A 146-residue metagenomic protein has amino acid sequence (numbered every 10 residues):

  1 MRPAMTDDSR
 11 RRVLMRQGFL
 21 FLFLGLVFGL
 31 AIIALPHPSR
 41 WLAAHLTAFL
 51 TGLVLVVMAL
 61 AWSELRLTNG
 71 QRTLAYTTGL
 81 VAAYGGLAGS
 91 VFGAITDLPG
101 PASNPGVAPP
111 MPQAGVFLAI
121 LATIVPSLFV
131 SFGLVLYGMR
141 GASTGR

Functional and structural regions predicted by a protein language model:
M1-V13, A31-R40, V57-T77, G93-P105 (+1 more regions): Juxtamembrane membrane-water interface segments of multi-pass membrane proteins, especially cytoplasmic-side
L14-A31, L42-W62, T77-A94, A122-L136: Hydrophobic cores of alpha-helical transmembrane segments in multi-pass integral membrane proteins
P38-A48, L74-A75, P110-M111, F117: Non-cytosolic membrane-interface motifs at loop->transmembrane helix junctions
P110-L128: Individual transmembrane alpha-helices with interfacial aromatic-anchor signatures
